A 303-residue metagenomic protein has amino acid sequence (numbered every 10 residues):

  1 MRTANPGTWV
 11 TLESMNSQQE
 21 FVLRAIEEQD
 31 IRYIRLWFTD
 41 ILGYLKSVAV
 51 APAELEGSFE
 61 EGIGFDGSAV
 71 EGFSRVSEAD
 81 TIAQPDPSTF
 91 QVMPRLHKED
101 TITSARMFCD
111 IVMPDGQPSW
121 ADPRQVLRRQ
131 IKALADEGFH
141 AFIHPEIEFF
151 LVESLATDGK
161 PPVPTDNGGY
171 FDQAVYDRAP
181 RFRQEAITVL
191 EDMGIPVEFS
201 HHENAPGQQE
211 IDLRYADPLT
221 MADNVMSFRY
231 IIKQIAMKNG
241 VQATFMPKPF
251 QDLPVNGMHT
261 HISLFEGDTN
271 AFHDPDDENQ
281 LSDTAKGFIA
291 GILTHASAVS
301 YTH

Functional and structural regions predicted by a protein language model:
R2-Y301: Glycine-rich, acidic/polar active-site loops that bind/position phosphate-bearing ligands
